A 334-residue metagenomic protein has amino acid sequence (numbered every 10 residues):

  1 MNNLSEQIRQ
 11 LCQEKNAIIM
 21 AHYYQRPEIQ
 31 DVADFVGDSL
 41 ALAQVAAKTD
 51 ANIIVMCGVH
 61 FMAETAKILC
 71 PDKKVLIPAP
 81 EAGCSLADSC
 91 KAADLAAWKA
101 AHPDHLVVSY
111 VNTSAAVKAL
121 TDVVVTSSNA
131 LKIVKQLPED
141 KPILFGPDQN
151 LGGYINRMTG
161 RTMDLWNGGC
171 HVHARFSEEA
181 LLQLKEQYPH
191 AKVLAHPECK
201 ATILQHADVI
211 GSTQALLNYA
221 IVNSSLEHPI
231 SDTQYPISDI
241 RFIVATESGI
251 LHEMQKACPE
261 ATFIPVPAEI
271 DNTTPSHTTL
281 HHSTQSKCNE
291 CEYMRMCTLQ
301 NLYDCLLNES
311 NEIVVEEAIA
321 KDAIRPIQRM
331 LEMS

Functional and structural regions predicted by a protein language model:
M1-S225, D239-V244, I250-S334: Active-site loop-to-helix "anion-binding N-cap" substructures in soluble metabolic enzymes
P229-I230, Q234-I237: Short polybasic linear motifs
